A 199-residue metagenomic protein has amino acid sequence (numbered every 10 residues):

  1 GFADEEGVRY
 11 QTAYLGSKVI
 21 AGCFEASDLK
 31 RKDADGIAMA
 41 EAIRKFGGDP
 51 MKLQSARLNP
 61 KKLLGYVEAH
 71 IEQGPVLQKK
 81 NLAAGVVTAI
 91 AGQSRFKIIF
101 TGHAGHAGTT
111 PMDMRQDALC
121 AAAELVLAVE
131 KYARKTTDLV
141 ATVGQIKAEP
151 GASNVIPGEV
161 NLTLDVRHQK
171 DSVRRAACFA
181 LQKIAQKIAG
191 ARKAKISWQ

Functional and structural regions predicted by a protein language model:
G1-A84, L127-V155, L162-D165, R175: Acidic/histidine-rich catalytic neighborhood of metal-dependent amide-processing enzymes
A3-G7, A104, K170: Feature marks short, surface-exposed loop/turn motifs that line or immediately flank catalytic pockets and channel
R31, D35, V86-G92, T110-A121 (+3 more regions): Short, contiguous, pocket-lining structural segments that sit at or immediately flank catalytic/ligand-binding sites
E72, T101-H103, R167-Q169: Solvent-exposed residues in well-ordered beta-strands and their adjoining turns, especially edge/terminal strands
A89-G102: Acidic-glycine-rich active-site phosphate/pyrophosphate-binding loop
K97, G108, L119-Q199: Metal-dependent amide/peptide-bond hydrolase catalytic core, centered on the "pita-bread" metallohydrolase fold
A104-T110: Short small-residue beta-strand/loop micro-motif enriched in glycine and branched aliphatics
